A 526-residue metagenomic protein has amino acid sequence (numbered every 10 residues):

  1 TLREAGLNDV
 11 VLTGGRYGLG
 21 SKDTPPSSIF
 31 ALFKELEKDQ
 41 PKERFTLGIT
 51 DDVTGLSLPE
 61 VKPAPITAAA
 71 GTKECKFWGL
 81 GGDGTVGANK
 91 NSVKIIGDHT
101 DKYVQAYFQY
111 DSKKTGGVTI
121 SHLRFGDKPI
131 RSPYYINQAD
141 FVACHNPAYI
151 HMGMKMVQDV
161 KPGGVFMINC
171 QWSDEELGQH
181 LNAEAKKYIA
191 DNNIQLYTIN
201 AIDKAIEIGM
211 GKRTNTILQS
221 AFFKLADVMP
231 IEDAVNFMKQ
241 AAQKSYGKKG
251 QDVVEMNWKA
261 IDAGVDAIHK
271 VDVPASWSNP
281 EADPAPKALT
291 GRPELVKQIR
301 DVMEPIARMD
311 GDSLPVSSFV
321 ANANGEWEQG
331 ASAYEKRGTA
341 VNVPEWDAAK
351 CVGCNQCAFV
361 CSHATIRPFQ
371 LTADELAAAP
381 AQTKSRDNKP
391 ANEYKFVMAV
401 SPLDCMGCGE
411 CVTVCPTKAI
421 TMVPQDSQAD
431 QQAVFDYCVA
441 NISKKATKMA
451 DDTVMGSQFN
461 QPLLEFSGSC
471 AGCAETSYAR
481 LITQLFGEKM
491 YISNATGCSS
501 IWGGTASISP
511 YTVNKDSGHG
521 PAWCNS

Functional and structural regions predicted by a protein language model:
T1, V11-Y17, E74-G81, Q219-K224 (+3 more regions): Short glycine-rich or small-residue beta-strand-to-loop segments that form or flank ligand, phosphate, metal/Fe-S
T1-A5, A68-G81, T85-P305, A377-P380: Active-site cofactor/cluster-binding pocket
L12-G14, E43-I49, V104-F108, C144-H145 (+5 more regions): General beta-strand structural signal in soluble alpha/beta enzymes
T13-S28, A260-V271: Short, conserved secondary-structure transition motifs
G14-K22, Y107-V118, C498-G503, S509 (+1 more regions): Short connector loops at secondary-structure junctions
G20-T67: A cross-taxonomic marker for long C-terminal extensions/tails that follow the last structured domain
D23-S28, G87-N91, G116-I120, K155 (+9 more regions): Short acidic, glycine/serine/threonine-rich loops at helix termini
A234-V235, G247-C405, V412-Y491, T496-S526: Ferredoxin-type iron-sulfur electron-transfer modules and their immediate structural context
